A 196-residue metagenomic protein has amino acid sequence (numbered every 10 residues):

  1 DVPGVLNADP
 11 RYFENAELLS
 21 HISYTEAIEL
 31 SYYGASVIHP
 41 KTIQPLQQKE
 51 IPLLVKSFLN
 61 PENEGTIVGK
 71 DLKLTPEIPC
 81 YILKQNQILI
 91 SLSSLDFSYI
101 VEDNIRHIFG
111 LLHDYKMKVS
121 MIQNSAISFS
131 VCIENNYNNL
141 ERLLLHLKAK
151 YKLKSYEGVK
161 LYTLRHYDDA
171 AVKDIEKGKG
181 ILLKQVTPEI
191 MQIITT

Functional and structural regions predicted by a protein language model:
V2-T196: C-terminal catalytic "cap/lid" subdomain
